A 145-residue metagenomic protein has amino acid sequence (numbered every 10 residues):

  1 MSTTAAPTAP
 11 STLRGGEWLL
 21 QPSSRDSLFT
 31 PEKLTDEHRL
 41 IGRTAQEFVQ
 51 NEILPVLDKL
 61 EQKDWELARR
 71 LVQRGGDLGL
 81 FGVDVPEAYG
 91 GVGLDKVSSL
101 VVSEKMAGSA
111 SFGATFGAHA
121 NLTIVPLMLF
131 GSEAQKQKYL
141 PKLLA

Functional and structural regions predicted by a protein language model:
M1-E37: Intrinsic disorder at enzyme termini
T3, P7-P10, W18-L19, G42-Q46 (+2 more regions): A broad, low-specificity signal for short, low-complexity segments enriched in glycine/proline and polar/charged
P10, L20-Q21, T30, L40 (+3 more regions): Alpha-helical protein-protein interaction elements
E32-V56: Mature N-terminal segment immediately following signal peptide/propeptide cleavage in secreted/periplasmic
E47-F48, E52-A145: Glycine-rich flavin
